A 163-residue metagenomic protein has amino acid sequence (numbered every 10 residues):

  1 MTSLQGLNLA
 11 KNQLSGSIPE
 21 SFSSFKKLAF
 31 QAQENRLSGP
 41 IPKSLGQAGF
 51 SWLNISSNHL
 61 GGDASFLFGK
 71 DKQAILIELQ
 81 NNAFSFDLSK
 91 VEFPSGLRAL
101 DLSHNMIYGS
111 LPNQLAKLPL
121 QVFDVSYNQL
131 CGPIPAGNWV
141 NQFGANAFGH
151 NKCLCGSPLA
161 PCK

Functional and structural regions predicted by a protein language model:
M1-L67: Solenoidal tandem-repeat scaffolds enriched in leucines and small polar residues
T2, S23-K26, L45-F50, G69-K72 (+3 more regions): Inter-repeat linker/turn residues at the boundaries of leucine-rich repeats
S3-G6, K27-F30, F50-W52, I75-E78 (+3 more regions): Conserved LRR concave beta-strand detector
L9-N12, N35, I55-N58, L79-N82 (+3 more regions): Consensus "Asn ladder" position of solenoid repeat domains
S15-E20, S38-K43, G61-L67, S85-V91 (+3 more regions): The feature encodes a structural signal of leucine-rich repeats
F66-I77, N81-K117: Structured C-terminal portions of repeat-based eukaryotic scaffold domains
N113-K163: Leucine-rich solenoid repeat scaffolds
